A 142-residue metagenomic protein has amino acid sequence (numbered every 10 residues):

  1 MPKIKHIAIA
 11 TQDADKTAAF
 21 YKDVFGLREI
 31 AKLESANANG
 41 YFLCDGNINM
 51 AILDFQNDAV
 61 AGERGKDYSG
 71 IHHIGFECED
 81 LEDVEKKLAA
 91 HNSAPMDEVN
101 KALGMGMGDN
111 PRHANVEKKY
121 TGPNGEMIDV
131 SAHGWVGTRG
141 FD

Functional and structural regions predicted by a protein language model:
M1-A18, I71-F76, S131-D142: N-terminal beta-strand motif that seeds the catalytic metal site of vicinal oxygen chelate
K3, N37, G46, G70 (+1 more regions): Exposed loop/turn and edge beta-strand positions of beta-sandwich/beta-sheet ligand-binding modules
A10-M50, D54: Core segments of cupin and vicinal oxygen chelate
K16, L81-K86: Short, conserved charged micro-motifs
C44, K66-Y68, N110-R112: A generic structural micro-feature
D58-G62, V136-R139: A short local loop/turn or secondary-structure capping micro-motif enriched for an aromatic residue
E85-D142: Vicinal oxygen chelate
